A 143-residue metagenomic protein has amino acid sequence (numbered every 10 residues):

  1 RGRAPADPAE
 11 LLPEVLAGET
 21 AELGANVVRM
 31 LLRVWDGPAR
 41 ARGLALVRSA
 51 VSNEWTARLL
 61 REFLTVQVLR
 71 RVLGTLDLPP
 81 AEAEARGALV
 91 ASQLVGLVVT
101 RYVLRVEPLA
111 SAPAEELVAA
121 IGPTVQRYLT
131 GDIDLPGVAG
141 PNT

Functional and structural regions predicted by a protein language model:
R1-R3: HTH DNA-binding helix-turn interface
P5-L44: Hydrophobic alpha-helical connector segments
L23, V27, A39-R42, T56-L60 (+2 more regions): Residue-level detector of well-ordered alpha-helical segments, enriched for hydrophobic/aromatic packing positions
G24-R33, V68-L78: Short amphipathic alpha-helical segments and their helix-coil junctions
L31, G43-A50, V90-L94, V98: Short alpha-helical scaffolding segments that buttress acidic/His motifs in well-ordered protein cores
W35, A39, V51-W55, V68 (+2 more regions): Short alpha-helix boundary/capping elements
R58, V72-Y128, D132-G140: Hydrophobic/aromatic-rich alpha-helical bundle segments in the mid-to-C-terminal region
